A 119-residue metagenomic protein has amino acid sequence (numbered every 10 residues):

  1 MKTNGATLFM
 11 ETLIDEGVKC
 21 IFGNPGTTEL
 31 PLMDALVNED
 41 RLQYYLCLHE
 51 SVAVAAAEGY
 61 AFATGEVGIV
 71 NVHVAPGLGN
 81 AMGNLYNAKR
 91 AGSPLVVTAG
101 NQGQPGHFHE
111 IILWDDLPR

Functional and structural regions predicted by a protein language model:
M1-R119: N-terminal alpha/beta PP-like core and its mobile active-site loop of ThDP/TPP-dependent enzymes
